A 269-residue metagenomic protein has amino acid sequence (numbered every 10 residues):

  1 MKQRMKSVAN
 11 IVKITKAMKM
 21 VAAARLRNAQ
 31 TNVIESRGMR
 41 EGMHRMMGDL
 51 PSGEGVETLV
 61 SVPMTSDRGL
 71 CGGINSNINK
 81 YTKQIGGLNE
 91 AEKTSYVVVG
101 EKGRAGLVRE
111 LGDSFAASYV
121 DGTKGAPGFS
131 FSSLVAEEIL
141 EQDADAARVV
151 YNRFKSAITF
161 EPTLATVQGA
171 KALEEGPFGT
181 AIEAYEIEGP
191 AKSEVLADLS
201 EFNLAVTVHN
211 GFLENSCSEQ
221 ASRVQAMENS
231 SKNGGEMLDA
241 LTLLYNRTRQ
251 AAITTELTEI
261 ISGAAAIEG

Functional and structural regions predicted by a protein language model:
M1-G269: C-terminal beta-strand-loop-alpha-helix "lid" module of Rossmann-like NAD(P)-dependent dehydrogenases
